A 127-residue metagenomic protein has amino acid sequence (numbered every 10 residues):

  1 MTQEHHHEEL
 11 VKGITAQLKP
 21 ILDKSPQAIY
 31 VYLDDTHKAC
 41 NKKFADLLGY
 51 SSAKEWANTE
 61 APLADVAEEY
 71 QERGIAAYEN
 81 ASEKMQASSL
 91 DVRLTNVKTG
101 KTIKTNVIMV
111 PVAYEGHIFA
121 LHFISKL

Functional and structural regions predicted by a protein language model:
M1, V107-F123: Short loop/turn elements at sensory-signaling interfaces that couple input to output
K12-L33: PAS/LOV and related PAS-like sensory modules
H37-A39: Conserved hydrophobic beta-strand signature of PAS-family and PAS-like sensory domains
K43-F44, A61: PAS/LOV sensory domain residues
F44-W56: PAS/PAS-like sensory domain cap-loop motif
W56-E69: PAS-family sensory/regulatory domains
A67-R93: Terminal output helix/cap of sensory domains in signal transduction proteins
R93-G100: PAS-family sensory domains
